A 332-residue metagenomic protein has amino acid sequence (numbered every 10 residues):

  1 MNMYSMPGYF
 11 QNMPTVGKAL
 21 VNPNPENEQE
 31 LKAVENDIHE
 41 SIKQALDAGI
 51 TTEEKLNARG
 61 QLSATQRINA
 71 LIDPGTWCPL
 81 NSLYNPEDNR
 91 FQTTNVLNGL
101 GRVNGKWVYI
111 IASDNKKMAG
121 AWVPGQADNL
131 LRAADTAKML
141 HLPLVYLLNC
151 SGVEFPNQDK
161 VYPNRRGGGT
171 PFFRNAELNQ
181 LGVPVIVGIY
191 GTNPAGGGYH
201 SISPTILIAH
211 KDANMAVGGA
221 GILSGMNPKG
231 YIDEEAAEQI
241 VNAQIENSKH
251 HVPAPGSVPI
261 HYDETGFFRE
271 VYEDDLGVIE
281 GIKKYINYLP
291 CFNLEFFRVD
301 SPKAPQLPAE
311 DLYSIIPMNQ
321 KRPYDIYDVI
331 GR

Functional and structural regions predicted by a protein language model:
M1-D47: Charged, compositionally biased N-terminal leader segments and the immediate start of the first structured element
N2-M3, N12, K18, L148-L294: Conserved catalytic cores of soluble enzyme domains, especially glycine-rich substrate-binding beta-alpha loops
F10, E270-I326: Terminal amphipathic helices with adjacent charged low-complexity linkers/tails
S41, L71, A133-T136, G281 (+2 more regions): Generic, well-ordered alpha-helical scaffold segments in large soluble proteins
A48-T51, V258-G266, K303-Y313: Short acidic (Asp/Glu) and glycine-rich catalytic loops that position anionic groups and cofactors
G49-N57, S82-N85, L294-S301: Short coil/turn segments at secondary-structure boundaries
E54, A58-I186: Long, structured ligand/cofactor-binding scaffold of large enzymes
L56-L83, K303-R332: Amphipathic alpha-helical
